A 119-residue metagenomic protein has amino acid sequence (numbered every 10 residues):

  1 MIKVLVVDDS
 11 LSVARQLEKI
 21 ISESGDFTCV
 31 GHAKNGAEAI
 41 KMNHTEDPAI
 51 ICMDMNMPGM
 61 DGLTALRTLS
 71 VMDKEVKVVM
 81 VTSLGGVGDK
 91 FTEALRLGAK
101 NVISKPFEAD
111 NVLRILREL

Functional and structural regions predicted by a protein language model:
I2-V13, L17-I21: Conserved acidic segment of CheY-like receiver
D26-K34, M42: Short hydrophobic/Thr-rich beta-strand motif most characteristic of the beta2 strand and flanking loop of CheY-like
N35-E38, D61-T64: Acidic catalytic/metal-coordinating carboxylates
E46-C52: Active-site beta3 strand of CheY-like receiver
M57: Receiver (REC) domain active-site loop signature in two-component systems and cognate sites in sensor histidine kinases
T64, G85-N101, R114: Alpha4 helix (beta4-alpha4-beta5 surface) of REC/receiver domains from two-component response regulators
V81-T82: Hydrophobic/aromatic residues positioned on beta-strands within the core alpha/beta folds
F107-L116: C-terminal output helix
